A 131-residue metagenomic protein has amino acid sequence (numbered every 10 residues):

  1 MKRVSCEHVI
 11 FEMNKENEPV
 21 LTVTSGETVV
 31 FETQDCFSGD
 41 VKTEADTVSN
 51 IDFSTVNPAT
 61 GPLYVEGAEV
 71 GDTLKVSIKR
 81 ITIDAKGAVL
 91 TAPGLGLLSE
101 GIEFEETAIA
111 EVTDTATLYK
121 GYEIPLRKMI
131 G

Functional and structural regions predicted by a protein language model:
S5-N14, D52-T60: Short, structured beta-strand/loop micro-motifs enriched in basic residues and often containing a Trp
I10-E27: N-terminal basic/disordered segments at the start of proteins
E18-T22, E44-A45, D52, P62-E66: Short, surface-exposed secondary-structure edge patches
G26, A68-G71: Loop/turn positions that initiate beta-strands
F31, T73-V76: A generic structural signal for residues embedded in beta-strands
K42-V56, A88-S99: Short, compositionally biased
R80-G131: Intrinsically disordered, low-complexity linker/loop segments enriched in Gly/Pro and charged/polar residues
